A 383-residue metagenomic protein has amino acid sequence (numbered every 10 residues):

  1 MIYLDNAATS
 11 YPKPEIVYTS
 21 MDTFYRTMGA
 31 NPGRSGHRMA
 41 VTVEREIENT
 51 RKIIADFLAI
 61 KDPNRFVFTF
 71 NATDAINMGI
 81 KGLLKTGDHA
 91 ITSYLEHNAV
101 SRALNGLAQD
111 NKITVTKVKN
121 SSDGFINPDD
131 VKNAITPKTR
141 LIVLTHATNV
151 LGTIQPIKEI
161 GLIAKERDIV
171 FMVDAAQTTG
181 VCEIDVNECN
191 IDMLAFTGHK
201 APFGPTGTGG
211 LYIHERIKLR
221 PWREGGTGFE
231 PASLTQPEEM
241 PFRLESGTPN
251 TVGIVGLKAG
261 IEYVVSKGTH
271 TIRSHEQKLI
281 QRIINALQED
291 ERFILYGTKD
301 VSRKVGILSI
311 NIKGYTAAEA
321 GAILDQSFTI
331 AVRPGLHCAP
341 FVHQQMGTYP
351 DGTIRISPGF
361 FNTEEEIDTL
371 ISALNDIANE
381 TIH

Functional and structural regions predicted by a protein language model:
M1-H383: Pyridoxal 5′-phosphate
